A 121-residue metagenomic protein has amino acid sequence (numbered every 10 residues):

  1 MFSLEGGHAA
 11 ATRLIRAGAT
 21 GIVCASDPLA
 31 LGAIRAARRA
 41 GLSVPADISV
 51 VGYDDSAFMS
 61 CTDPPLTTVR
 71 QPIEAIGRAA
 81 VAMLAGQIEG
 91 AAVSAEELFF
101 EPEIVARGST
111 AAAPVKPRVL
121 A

Functional and structural regions predicted by a protein language model:
M1-R16: Structural motif
L14-A121: Flexible loop/turn connectors
